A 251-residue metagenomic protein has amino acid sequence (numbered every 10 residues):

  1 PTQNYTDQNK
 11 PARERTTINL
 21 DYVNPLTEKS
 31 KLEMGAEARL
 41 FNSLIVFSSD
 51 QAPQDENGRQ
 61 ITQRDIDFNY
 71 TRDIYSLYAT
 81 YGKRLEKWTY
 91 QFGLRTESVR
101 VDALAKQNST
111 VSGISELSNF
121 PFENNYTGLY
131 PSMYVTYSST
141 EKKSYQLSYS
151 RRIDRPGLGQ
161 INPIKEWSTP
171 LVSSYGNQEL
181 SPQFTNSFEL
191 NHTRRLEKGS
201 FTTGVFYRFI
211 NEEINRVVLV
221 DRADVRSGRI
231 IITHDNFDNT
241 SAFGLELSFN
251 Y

Functional and structural regions predicted by a protein language model:
P1-K106, S138, T203-V205, S241-Y251: Face-selective signature of the C-terminal outer-membrane beta-barrel domain
T6-D7, R15-N19, R59-D65, Y175-N177 (+3 more regions): Outer membrane beta-barrel strand-and-loop segments of large Gram-negative receptors, especially TonB-dependent
Q8-A12, D67-D73, L117-T127, E166-S168 (+2 more regions): Replace "Gram-negative outer membrane beta-barrel proteins" with "bacterial and organellar outer membrane beta-barrel
T17, I74-S76, G128-S132, Y175 (+1 more regions): Transmembrane beta-barrel architecture of outer membranes
N24-E28, G82-K87, L129, Y137-E141 (+5 more regions): Outer-membrane beta-barrel strand-turn architecture
Q54-I61, K106-L117, R226-I231: Flexible, solvent-exposed loop segments that connect beta-strands
R100, V111, E141-S187, Y207-I232: Surface-exposed extracellular loop regions of Gram-negative outer-membrane beta-barrel proteins, predominantly
